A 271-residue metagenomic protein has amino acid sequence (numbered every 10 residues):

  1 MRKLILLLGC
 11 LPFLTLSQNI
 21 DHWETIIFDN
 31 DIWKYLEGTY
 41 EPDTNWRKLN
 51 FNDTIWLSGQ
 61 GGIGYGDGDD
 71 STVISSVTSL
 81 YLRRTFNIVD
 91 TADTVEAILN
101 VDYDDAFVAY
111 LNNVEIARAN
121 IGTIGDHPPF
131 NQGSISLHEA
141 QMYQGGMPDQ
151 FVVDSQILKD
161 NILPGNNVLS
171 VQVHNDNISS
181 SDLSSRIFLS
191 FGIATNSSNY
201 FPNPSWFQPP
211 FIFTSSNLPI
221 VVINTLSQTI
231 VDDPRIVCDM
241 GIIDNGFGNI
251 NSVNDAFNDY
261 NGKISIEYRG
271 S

Functional and structural regions predicted by a protein language model:
M1-D21: Bacterial Sec-dependent N-terminal signal peptides
N19-L49, P210-S215: GGW-centered surface loops in extracellular recognition modules
W33, W56, F86, A92-N113 (+1 more regions): Aromatic-lined ligand-binding clefts that engage carbohydrates, nucleic acids, or primary amines
T44, T54, S71, T91-T94 (+2 more regions): Coil residues (strongly favoring Ser/Thr
L49-T85: Surface-exposed, low-complexity/disordered Ser/Thr/Gly/Pro/Asn-rich loops and linkers
R83-D93, S155-D160: Extracellular and analogous surface-interaction loops
G122, S136-F211: An acidic-aromatic loop/edge-strand motif
L183-S271: Phosphate-handling architecture centered on phosphoinositide signaling
